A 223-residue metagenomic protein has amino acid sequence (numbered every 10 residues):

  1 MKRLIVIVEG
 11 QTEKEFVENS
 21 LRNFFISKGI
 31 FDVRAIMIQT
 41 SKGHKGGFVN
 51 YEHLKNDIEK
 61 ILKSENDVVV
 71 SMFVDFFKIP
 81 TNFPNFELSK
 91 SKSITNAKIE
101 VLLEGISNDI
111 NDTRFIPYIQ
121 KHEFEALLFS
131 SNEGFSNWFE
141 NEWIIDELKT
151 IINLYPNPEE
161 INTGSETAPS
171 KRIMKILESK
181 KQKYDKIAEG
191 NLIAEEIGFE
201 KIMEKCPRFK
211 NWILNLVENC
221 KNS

Functional and structural regions predicted by a protein language model:
M1-I5: Extreme N-terminal starter segment of soluble prokaryotic enzymes
V6-E15: Catalytic nucleophile-elbow at a beta strand-turn-alpha helix junction centered on a G-D-S/GDSL motif, marking
K14-S41, K55-S223: C-terminal accessory helical subdomains adjacent to catalytic cores in phosphodiester- and nucleotide-handling enzymes
G47-Y51: Non-catalytic terminal and connector segments of soluble metabolic enzymes
